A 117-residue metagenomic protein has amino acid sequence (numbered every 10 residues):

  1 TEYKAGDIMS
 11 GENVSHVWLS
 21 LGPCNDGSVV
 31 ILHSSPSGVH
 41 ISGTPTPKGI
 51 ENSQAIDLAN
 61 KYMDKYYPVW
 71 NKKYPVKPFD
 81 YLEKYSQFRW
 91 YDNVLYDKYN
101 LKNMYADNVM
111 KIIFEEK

Functional and structural regions predicted by a protein language model:
T1-K48: ...with weaker cross-activation on analogous glycine-rich loops/strands in unrelated enzymes
T46-K117: Low-complexity, Gly/Ser/Thr/Pro-rich intrinsically disordered linker/tail segments
